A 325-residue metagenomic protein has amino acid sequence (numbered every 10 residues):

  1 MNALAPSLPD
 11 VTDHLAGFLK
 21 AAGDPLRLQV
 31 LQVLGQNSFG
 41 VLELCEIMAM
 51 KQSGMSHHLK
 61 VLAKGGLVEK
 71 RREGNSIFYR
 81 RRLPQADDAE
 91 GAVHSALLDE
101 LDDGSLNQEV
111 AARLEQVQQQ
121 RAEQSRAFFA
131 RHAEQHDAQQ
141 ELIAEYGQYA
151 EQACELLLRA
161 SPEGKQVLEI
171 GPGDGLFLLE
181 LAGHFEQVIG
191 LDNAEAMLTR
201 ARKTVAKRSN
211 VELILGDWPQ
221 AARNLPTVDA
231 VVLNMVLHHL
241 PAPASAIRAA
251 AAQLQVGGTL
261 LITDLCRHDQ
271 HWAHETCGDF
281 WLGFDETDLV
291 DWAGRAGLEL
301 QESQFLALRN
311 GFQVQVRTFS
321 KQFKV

Functional and structural regions predicted by a protein language model:
N2-S7, D87-Q135: Amphipathic alpha-helical dimerization/coiled-coil segments that flank or bridge DNA-binding/regulatory modules
D13-G54, I77-P84: N-terminal helix-turn-helix DNA-binding core of bacterial DNA-binding proteins
A144-G164: Conserved alpha-helix/loop element of class I SAM-dependent methyltransferases that forms part of the SAM/SAH-binding
L168, D174-Q220: Class I SAM-dependent methyltransferase SAM/SAH-binding core
P219-V231: A short acidic, Gly/Pro-enriched loop at the edge of an enzyme's catalytic core that lines a small-molecule cofactor
A230-A242: A short SAM/SAH-binding and catalytic strip from SAM-dependent methyltransferases
S245-T259: A short glycine-rich, Lys/Arg-flanked "PGG" loop and its adjoining helix->strand segment in the class I
T259-R317: C-terminal alpha-helical "lid/dimerization" subdomain adjacent to the S-adenosyl-L-methionine
